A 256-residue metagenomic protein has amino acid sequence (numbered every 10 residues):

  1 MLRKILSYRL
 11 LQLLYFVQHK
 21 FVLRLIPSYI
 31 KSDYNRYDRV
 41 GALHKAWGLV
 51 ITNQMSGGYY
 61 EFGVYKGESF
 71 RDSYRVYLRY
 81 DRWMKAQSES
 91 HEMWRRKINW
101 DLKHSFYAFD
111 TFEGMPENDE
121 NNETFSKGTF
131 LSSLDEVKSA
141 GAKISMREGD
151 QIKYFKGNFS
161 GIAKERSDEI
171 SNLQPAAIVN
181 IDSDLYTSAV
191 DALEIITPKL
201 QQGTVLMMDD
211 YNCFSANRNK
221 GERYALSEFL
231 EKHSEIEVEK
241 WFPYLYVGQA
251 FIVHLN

Functional and structural regions predicted by a protein language model:
M1-N35: Membrane-proximal basic amphipathic "stem/tether" segments
R3-L6, V50, Y60, D150: A general, composition-driven signal for non-globular sequence regions
R24-P27, Y34, M55-N256: S-adenosylmethionine/decaboxylated-SAM
D38-G41, E68: Aromatic- and histidine-enriched alpha-helix N-cap/loop-to-helix transition segments that scaffold the rims
G41-Q54: Conserved alpha-helix/loop element of class I SAM-dependent methyltransferases that forms part of the SAM/SAH-binding
